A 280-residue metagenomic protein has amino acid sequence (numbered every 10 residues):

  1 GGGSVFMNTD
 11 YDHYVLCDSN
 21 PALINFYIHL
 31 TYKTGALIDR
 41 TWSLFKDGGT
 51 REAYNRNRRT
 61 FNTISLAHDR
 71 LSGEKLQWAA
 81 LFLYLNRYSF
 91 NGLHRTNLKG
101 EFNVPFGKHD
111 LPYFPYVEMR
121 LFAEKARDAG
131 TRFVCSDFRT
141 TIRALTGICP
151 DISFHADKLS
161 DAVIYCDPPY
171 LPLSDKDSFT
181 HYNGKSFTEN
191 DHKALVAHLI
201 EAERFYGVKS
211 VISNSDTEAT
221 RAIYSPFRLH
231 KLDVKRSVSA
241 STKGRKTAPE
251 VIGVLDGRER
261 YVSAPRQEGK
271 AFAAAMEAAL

Functional and structural regions predicted by a protein language model:
G1-S4, E118-R120, N214-E218, R258: Short, polar loop motifs at secondary-structure junctions
G2-K46: Conserved S-adenosyl-L-methionine
S4-M7, L23-N25, N91-H94, I142 (+3 more regions): Short catalytic/ligand-binding loop motif for oxyanion handling, primarily in non-cytosolic enzymes, centered on
T31-Y165, P169-F179, A194, E201-F205: SAM-dependent nucleic-acid methyltransferase catalytic core
Y84, I252-L255: Short, well-ordered beta-strand micro-motif
S160-I252: Conserved acidic-Pro-Pro-aromatic motif
R258-L280: Flexible, glycine-/basic-rich loop-and-beta segments that form/coincide with the SAM-dependent methyltransferase
